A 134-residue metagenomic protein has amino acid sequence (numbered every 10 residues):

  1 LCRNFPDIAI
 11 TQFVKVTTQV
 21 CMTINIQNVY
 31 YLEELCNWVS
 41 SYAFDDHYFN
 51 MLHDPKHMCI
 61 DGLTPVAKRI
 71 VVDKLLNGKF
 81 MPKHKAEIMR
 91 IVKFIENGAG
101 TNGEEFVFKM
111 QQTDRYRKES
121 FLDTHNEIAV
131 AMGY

Functional and structural regions predicted by a protein language model:
L1-Y134: Radical SAM enzyme [4Fe-4S]-AdoMet core and its adjacent flexible, acidic and glycine-rich loops/tails across
